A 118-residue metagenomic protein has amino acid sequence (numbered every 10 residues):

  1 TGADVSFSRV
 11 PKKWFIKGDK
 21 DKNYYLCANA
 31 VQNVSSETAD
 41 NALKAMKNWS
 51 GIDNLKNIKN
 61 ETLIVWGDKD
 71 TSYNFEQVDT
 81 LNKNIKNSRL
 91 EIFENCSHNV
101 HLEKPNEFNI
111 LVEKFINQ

Functional and structural regions predicted by a protein language model:
G2-K56: Conserved alpha/beta-hydrolase catalytic His-Asp/Glu region
V10, L43, L81, F108-V112 (+1 more regions): Hydrophobic "lid"/C-terminal helical patch of Rossmann-like NAD(P)-dependent dehydrogenase/epimerase domains
V31, K47, D70, S97-V100: Glycosyltransferase donor-binding loop in the core domain
K44, L63, R89-E91: Structural signal for short hydrophobic segments within the conserved structured cores of catalytic domains across
I58, I64-W66, D70: Short beta-strand/loop motif that positions the catalytic acidic residue of the alpha/beta-hydrolase fold
K59-N60, N87: Active-site acidic short loop of glycosyltransferases
T71-Q77: Conserved alpha/beta-hydrolase "acid-adjacent" motif
S88-Q118: Catalytic active-site module of serine/aspartate enzymes centered on a nucleophile-bearing elbow/loop
